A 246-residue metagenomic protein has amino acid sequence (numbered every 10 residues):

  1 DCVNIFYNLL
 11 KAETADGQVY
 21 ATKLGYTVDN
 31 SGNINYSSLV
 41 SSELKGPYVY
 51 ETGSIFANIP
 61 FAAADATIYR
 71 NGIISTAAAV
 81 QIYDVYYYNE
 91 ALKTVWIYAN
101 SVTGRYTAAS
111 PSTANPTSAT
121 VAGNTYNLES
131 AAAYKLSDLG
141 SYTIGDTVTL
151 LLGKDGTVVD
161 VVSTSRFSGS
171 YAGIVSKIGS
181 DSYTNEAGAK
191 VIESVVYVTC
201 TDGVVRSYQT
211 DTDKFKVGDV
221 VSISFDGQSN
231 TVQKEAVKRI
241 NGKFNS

Functional and structural regions predicted by a protein language model:
D1-S246: ...the same signal can extend to comparable exposed beta-sheet modules with similar sequence chemistry even outside
